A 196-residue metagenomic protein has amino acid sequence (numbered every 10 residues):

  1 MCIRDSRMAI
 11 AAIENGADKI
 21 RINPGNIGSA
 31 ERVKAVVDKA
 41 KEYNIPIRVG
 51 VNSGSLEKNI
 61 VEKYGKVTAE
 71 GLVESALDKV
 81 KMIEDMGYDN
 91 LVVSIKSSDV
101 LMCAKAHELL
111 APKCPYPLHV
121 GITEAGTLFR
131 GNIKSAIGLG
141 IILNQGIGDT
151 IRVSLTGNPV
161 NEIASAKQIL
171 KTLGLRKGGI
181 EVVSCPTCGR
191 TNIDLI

Functional and structural regions predicted by a protein language model:
M1-I3: Short, small-residue-biased leader/transition segments that mark boundaries at the very start of proteins
R7-M8: Short acidic active-site motifs
I13-N15, V37-N44, E84-D85, G140-N144: Acidic (Asp/Glu)-rich catalytic clusters
E14-G28, R32, N59-E70: Glycine-rich tight-turn/loop motif centered on a GG-T
D18, K39, S55, K79-M82: N-terminal loops that bind phosphate or other acidic moieties and the adjacent beta-alpha structural core
E31-V36, S154: Phosphate/diphosphate-binding loops
A35-I47, L109-L118: Alpha-helix-loop-beta-strand connector modules within alpha/beta enzyme cores
N52, I60-I196: Catalytic alpha/beta core domains of metabolic enzymes, predominantly
